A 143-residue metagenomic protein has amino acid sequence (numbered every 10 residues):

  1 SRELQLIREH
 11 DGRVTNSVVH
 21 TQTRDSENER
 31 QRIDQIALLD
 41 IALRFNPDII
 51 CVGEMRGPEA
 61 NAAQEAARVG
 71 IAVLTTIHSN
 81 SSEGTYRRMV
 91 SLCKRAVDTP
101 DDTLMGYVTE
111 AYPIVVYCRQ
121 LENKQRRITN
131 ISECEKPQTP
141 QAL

Functional and structural regions predicted by a protein language model:
S1-T109, C118-L121: Switch/coupling sub-region of P-loop NTPases
T109-L143: Conserved P-loop NTPase
